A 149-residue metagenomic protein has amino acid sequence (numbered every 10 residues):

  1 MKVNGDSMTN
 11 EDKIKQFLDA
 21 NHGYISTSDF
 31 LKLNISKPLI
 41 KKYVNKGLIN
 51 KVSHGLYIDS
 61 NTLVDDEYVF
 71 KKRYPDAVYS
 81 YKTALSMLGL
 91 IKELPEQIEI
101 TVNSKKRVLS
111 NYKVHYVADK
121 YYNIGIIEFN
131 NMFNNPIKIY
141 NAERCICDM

Functional and structural regions predicted by a protein language model:
M1-T9: Intrinsically disordered, low-complexity and often Lys/Arg-enriched segments
M8-G23: Short amphipathic alpha-helical interface segments
A20, T27, L31-N34: Polybasic, low-complexity association/targeting segments
Y24-D29, V52, L56-M149: Nucleic-acid-binding surface
K32-N45: Short amphipathic alpha-helical interaction segments
